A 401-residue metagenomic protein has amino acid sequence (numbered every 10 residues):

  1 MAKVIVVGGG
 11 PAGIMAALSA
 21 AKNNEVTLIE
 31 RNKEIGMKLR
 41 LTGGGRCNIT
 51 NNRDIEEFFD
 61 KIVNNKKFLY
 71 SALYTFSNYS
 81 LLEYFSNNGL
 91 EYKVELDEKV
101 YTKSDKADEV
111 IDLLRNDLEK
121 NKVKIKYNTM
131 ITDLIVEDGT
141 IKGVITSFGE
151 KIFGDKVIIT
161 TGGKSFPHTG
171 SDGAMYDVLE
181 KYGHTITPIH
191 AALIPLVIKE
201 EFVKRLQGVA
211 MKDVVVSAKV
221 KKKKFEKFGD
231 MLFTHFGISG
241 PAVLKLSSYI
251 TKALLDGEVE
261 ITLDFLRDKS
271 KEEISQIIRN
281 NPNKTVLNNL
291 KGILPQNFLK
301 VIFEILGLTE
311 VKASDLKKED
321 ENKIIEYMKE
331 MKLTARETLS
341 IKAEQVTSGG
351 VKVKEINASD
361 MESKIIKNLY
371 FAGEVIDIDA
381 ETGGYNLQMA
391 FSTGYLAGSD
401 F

Functional and structural regions predicted by a protein language model:
A2-L28, A397-F401: N-terminal Rossmann-like FAD-binding beta1-loop-alpha1 element of flavoenzymes
I5-V7, I29, I131, V144 (+4 more regions): Short hydrophobic core segments
A21-G44: Glycine-rich FAD pyrophosphate-binding loop
K33-I35, R40-L41, I49, I55-E56 (+2 more regions): An anion/pyrophosphate-binding glycine-rich loop and adjacent beta-alpha core in soluble alpha-beta enzymes
R46-V94: Glycine-rich active-site loop/strand segments that organize a redox cofactor
T75-K156: Feature captures the FAD/FMN-dependent oxidoreductase FAD-binding
K126-N128, D133, K300-D379: A glycine-rich dinucleotide-binding beta-alpha-beta segment and adjacent secondary-structure elements that constitute
K156-F202: Glycine-rich loop(s) and the adjacent beta-strand/alpha-helix scaffold that form part
